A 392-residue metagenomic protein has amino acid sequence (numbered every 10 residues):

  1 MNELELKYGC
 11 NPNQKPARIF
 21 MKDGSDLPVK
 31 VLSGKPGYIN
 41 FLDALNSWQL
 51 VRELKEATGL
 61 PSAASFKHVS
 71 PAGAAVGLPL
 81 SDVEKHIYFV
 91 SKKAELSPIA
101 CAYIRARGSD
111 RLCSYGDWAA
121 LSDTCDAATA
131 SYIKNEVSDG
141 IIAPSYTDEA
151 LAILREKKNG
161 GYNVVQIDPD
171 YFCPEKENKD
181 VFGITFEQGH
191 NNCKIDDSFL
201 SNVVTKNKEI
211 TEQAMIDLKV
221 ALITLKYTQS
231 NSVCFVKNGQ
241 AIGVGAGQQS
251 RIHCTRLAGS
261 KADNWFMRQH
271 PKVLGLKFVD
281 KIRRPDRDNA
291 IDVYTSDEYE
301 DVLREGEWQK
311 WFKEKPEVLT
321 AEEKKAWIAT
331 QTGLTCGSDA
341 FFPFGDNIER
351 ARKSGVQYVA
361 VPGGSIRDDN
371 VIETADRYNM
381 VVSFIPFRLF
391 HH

Functional and structural regions predicted by a protein language model:
M1-F199, A214-S232: Active-site loops and adjacent core secondary-structure elements that bind or stabilize anionic groups
D23-K35, S109-Y115, G189-K208, D286-E307 (+2 more regions): Gly-rich Lys/Arg/Thr-decorated short loops/hinges at beta-loop-alpha junctions or inter-strand turns that position
E53, Y227, N264-R268, K353: Conserved helix-loop functional segments at active or binding sites
A57-S65, V164-I167, S230-K237, M267-V279 (+1 more regions): Flexible, glycine/charged-enriched surface loops at secondary-structure junctions
S70, C125, N238-Q240, Q248 (+2 more regions): Active-site-proximal loop/turn and secondary-structure-junction residues that shape catalytic pockets, frequently
A72, D117, L121-S122, N135-V165 (+8 more regions): C-terminal binding/interaction regions
A72-R111, I242-F341: Glycine- and Gly-Pro-enriched alpha-helical subdomains that act as flexible, kink-prone "lid/hinge" or packing modules
V220, T228, F235-N238, G245 (+1 more regions): Nucleic-acid 5′ end/cap handling module spanning
